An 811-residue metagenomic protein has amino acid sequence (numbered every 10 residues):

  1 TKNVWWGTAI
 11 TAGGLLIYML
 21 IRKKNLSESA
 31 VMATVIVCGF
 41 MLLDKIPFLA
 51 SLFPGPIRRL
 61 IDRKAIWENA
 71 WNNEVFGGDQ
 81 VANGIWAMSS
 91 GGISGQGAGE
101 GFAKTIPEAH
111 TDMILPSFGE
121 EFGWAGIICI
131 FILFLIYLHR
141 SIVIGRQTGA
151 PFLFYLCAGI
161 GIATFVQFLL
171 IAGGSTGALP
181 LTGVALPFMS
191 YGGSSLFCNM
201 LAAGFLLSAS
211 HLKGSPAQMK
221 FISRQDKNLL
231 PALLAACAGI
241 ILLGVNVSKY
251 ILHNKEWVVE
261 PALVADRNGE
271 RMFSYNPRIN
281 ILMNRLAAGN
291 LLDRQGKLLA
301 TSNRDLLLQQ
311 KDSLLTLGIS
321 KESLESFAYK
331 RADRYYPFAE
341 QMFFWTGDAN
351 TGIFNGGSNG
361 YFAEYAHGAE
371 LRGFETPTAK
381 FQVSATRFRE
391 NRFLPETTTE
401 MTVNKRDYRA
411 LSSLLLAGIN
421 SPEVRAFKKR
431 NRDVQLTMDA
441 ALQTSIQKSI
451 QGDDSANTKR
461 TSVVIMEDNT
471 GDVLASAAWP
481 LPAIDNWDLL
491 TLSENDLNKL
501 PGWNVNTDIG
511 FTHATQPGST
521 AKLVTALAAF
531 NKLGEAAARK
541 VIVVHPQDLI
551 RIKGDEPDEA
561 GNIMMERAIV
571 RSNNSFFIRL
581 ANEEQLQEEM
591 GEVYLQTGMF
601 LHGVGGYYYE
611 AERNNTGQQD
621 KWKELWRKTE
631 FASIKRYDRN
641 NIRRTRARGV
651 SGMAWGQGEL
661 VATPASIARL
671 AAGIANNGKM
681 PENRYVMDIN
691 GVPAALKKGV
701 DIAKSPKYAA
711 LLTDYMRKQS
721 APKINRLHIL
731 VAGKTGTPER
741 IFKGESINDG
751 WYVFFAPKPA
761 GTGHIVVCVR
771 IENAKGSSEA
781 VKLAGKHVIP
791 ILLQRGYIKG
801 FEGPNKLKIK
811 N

Functional and structural regions predicted by a protein language model:
N3-V4, I21-V35, M219-L234: Membrane-interfacial entry segments at the cytosolic side of transmembrane helices
L15-N25, L135-R146, L206-G214: Structural signal for the C-terminal ends of transmembrane alpha-helices and the immediately following loop
L20-I21, N25-I127, T148-L153: Hydrophobic, glycine- and aromatic-enriched re-entrant/interface helices and adjoining loop segments
E120-H139, S519, T663: Hydrophobic alpha-helical transmembrane segments
I144-G183, M189, L712: Loop-to-helix entry and N-terminal half of a specific, functionally important transmembrane alpha helix in multi-pass
C157, S210-L492, E592-Q596, R770 (+1 more regions): Periplasmic/cell-envelope proteins involved in peptidoglycan metabolism and beta-lactam response
L179-I222: Transmembrane alpha-helices of multi-pass inner-membrane enzymes
Y408-A417, S421-E423, T461-I771, K808-N811: Beta-lactam-recognizing serine transpeptidase/beta-lactamase-like catalytic domain environment
